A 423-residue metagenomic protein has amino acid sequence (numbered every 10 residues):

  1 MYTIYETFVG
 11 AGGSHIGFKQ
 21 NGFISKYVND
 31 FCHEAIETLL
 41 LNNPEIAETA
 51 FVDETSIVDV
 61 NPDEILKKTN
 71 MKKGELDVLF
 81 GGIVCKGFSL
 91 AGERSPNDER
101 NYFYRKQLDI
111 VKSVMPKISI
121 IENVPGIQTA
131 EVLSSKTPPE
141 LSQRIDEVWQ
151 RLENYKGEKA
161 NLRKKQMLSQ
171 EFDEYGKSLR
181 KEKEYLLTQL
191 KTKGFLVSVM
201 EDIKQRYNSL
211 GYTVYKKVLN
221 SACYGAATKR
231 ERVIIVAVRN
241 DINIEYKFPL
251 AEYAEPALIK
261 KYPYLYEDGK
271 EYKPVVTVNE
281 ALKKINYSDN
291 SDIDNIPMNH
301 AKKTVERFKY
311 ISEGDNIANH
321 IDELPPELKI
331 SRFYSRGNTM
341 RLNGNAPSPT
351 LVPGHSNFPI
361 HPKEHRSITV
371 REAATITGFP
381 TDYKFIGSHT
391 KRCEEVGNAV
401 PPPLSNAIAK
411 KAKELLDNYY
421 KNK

Functional and structural regions predicted by a protein language model:
M1-I4: Extreme N-terminal starter segment of soluble prokaryotic enzymes
F8-A11: Class I SAM-dependent methyltransferase "Motif I" SAM/SAH-binding loop
S14-F18: Conserved SAM-dependent methyltransferase scaffold
C32-H33: Conserved SAM/SAH-binding beta-strand->alpha-helix loop
I36-E37: Short alpha-helix immediately C-terminal to the canonical SAM-binding loop
L40-N70: S-adenosyl-L-methionine
E64-K73, I83-S331: Class I S-adenosyl-L-methionine
K284-K423: C-terminal target-recognition/interaction regions appended to catalytic cores
